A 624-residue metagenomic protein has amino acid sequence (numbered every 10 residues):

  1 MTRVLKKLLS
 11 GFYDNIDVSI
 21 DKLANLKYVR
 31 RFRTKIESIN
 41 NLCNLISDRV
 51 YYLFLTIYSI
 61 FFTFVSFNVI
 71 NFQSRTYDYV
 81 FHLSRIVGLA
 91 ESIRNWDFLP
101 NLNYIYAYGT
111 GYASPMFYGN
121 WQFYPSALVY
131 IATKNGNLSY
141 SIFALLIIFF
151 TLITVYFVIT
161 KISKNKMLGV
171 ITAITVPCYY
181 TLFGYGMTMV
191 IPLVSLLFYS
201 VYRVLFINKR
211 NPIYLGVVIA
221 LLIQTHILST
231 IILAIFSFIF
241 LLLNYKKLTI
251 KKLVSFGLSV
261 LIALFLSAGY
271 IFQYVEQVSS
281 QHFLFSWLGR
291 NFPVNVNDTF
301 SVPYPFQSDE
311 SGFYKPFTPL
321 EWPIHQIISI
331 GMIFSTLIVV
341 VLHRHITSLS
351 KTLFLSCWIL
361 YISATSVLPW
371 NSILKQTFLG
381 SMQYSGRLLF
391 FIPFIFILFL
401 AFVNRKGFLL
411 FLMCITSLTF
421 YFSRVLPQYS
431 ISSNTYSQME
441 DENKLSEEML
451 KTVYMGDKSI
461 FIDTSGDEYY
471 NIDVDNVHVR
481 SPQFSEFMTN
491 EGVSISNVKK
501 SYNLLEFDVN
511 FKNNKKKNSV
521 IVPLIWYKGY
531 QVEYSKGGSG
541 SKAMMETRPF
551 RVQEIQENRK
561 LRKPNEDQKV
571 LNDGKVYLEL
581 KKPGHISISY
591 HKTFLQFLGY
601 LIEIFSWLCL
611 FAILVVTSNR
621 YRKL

Functional and structural regions predicted by a protein language model:
M1-F67, L608-L624: Start-transfer (signal-anchor) and selected internal transmembrane alpha helices of multi-pass inner/ER membrane
N44, H478-L624: Active-site-proximal, structured, solvent-exposed surfaces of multi-pass membrane proteins that position macromolecular
Y52, T56-S195: Active-site lumenal/periplasmic loops and adjacent helix-entry segments of GT-C-fold, multi-pass membrane
I60-I70, D97, L168-F183, S267-S279 (+2 more regions): Membrane-interface helix-loop junctions at the exits of transmembrane helices
L197-N211, L222: Membrane-interface transmembrane helices that cradle and orient dolichyl/undecaprenyl
N211-H226, S259-F265: Membrane-interface alpha helices of multi-pass inner-membrane proteins
I232-L264: Perimembrane helix-loop-helix junctions
S255, L266-V339, D457: Periplasmic/ER-lumenal interhelical loops and adjacent helix-loop junctions in multi-pass membrane proteins
